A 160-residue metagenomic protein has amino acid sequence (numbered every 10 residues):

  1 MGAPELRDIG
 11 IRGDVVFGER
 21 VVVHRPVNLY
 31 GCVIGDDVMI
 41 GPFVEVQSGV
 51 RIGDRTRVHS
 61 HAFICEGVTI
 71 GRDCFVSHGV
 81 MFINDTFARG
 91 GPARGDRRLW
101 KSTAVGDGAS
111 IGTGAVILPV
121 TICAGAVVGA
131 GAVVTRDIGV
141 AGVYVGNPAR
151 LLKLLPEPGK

Functional and structural regions predicted by a protein language model:
M1-G13, V23-I122, N147-P156: Flexible, glycine/small-residue-enriched loop-and-beta-strand segment within the central core of proteins
V16: Detector for the N-terminal beta1/A-loop initiation region of ABC nucleotide-binding domains
C123-V134, V143: C-terminal/domain-terminus segments
K160: Phosphate-binding loop/pocket of nucleotide- and phosphate-handling active sites
